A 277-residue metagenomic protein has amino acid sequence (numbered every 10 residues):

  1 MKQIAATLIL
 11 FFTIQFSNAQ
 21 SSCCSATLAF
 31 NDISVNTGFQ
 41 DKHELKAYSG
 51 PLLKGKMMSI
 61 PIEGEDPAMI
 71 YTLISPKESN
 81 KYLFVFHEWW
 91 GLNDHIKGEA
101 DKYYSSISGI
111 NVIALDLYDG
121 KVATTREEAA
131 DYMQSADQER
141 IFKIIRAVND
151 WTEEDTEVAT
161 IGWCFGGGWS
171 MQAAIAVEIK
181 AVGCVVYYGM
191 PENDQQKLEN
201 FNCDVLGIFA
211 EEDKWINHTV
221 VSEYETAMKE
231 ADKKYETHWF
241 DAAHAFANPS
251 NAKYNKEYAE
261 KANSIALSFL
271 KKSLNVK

Functional and structural regions predicted by a protein language model:
S21-T152, S250: Serine-hydrolase catalytic machinery in alpha/beta-hydrolase-like enzymes
E99, N217-A227: Short alpha-helix in the alpha/beta-hydrolase fold that links the catalytic acid
T152-W163: Alpha/beta-hydrolase fold nucleophile elbow
G162-G166, S170: Gly/Ala-rich beta-loop-alpha elbow adjacent to hydrolase catalytic centers
K180-M190: A conserved short beta-strand
F201, G207-F209: Short beta-strand/loop motif that positions the catalytic acidic residue of the alpha/beta-hydrolase fold
E212-I216: Acidic catalytic loop of the alpha/beta-hydrolase fold
A231-K277: C-terminal catalytic histidine-bearing segment of alpha/beta-hydrolase fold enzymes
